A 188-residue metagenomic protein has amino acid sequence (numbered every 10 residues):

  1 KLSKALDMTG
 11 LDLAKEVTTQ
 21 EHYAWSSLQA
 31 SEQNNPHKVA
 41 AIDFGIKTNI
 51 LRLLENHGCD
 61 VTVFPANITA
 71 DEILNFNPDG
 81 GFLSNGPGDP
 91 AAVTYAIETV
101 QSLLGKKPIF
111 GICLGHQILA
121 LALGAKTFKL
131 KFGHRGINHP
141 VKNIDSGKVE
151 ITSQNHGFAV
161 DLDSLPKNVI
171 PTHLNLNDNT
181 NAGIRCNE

Functional and structural regions predicted by a protein language model:
K1-N77, P90: RNA-binding accessory domains that recognize and position tRNA/RNA substrates
A14, L130-F132, H173-N175: Short Gly/Pro-enriched turn/cap motifs at secondary-structure boundaries
A14, N138-P140, P171, N181: Short, acidic/polar N-cap/turn motifs at the starts of alpha helices
G45-K47, G88, G157, L176: Short, glycine-/Ser/Thr-/acidic-enriched flexible segments
H57, F76, G105-K106, K167 (+1 more regions): Structured helix-beta-strand junction loops
G80, N85-L162: Cysteine-nucleophile active-site neighborhood
K148-E188: Catalytic beta-strand/loop cores that center a nucleophilic Ser/Cys/Thr and support acyl-enzyme chemistry
